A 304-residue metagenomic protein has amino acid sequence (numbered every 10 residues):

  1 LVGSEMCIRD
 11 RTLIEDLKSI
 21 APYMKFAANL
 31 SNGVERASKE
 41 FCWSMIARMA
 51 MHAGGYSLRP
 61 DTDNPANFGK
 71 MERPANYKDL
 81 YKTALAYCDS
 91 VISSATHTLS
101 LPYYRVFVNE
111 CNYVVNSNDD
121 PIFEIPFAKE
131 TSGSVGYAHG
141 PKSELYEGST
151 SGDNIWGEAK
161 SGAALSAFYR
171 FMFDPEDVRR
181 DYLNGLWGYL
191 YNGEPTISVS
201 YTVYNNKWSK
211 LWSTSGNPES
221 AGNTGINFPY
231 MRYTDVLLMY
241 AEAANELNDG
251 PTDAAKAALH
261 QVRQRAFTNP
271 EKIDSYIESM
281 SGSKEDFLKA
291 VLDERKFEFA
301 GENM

Functional and structural regions predicted by a protein language model:
S4-G140, E219-M231, E246-A254, G282-D286 (+1 more regions): Structured, solvent-exposed acidic/aromatic patches
A53-S57, A128-S132, L186-L190, T268 (+1 more regions): Short loop/turn segments at secondary-structure transitions that flank enzyme active sites
Y87, S93-L247: Elongated scaffold/linker segments in the mid-to-C-terminal portions of large proteins
T234-Y240, G250-N269: Active/binding-pocket-proximal capping segment
A254-R265, S275-L288: Acidic/histidine-enriched alpha-helical segments
F297-M304: Bilobed periplasmic-binding protein-like "clamshell/Venus-flytrap" ligand-binding domains
